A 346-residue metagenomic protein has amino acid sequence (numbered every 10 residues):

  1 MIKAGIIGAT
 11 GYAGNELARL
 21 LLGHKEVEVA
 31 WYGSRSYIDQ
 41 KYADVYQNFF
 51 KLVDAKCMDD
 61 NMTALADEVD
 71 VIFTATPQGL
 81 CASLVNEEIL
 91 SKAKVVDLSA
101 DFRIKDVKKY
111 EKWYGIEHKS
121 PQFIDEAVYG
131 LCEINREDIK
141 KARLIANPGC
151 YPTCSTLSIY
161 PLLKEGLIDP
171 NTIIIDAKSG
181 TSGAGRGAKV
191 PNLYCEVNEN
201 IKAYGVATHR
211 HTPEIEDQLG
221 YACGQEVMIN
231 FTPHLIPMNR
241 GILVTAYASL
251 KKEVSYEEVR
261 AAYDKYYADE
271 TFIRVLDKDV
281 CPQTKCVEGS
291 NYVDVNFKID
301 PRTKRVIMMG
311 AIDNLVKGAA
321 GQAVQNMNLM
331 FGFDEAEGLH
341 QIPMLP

Functional and structural regions predicted by a protein language model:
M1-E199, Y204-V206, K298-P301, L345-P346: N-terminal Rossmann-like NAD(P) cofactor-binding subdomain of oxidoreductases, focused on the glycine-rich
Y12, E126, T153-L157, V206-E214 (+5 more regions): Conserved active-site and cofactor/substrate-binding residues in soluble primary-metabolism enzymes
E16, L20, L157, P161 (+4 more regions): Alpha-helical scaffold segments in soluble metabolic enzymes
L22-E26, K164-I168, H209, D217-G224 (+4 more regions): Generic secondary-structure signature for well-ordered alpha-helical cores
K141, N200, I242-V244, V306: Short amphipathic alpha-helical segments
A203-A207, H234-I236, T284-V287: Short Gly/Pro-enriched turn/cap motifs at secondary-structure boundaries
T208-F231, L235-N239, L243-T245: Oxyanion-binding "anion nests"
V244-P346: C-terminal active-site/capping subdomain that shapes the small-molecule cofactor and substrate pocket of enzyme
